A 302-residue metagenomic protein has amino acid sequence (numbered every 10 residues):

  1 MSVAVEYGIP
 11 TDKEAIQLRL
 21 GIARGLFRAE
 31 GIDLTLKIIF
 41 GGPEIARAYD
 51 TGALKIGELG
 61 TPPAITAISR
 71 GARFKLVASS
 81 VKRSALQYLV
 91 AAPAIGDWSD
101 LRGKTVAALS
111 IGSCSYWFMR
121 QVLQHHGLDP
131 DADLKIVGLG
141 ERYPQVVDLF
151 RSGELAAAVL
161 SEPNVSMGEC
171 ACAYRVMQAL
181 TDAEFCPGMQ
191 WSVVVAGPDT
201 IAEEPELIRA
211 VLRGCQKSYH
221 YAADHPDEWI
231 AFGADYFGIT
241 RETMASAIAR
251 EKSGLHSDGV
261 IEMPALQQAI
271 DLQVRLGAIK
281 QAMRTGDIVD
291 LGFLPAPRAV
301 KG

Functional and structural regions predicted by a protein language model:
M1-G138, S152, A156-E162, A173-A179 (+1 more regions): Short, glycine-/small- and polar/acidic-enriched structural segments that line small-molecule recognition paths
M1-T35, Q267-G302: N-terminal hydrophobic or amphipathic helices and topogenic motifs
S2, K82-A91, A173-I201, R250 (+1 more regions): Periplasmic-binding protein-like
A23, M119, V165, I230 (+1 more regions): Generic structural marker for isolated residues within well-ordered, non-membrane alpha-helices of soluble domains
G103, C170, D290: Phosphate-coordinating loops and pocket residues in cytosolic domains that bind phosphorylated ligands
H126-G127, C172, F237, G277: A broad structural signal for alpha-helix termini and local helix breaks/kinks
P144-D235: Pocket-lining segment of extracytoplasmic ligand-binding domains
E203-K280: Secondary-structure end/capping motifs
